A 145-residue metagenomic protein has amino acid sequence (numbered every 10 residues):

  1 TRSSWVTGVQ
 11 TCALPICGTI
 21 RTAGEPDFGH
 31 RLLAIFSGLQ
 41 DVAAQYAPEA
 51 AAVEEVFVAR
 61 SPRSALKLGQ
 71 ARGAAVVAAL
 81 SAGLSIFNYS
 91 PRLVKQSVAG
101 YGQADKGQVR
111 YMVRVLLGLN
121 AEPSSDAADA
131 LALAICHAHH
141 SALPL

Functional and structural regions predicted by a protein language model:
T1-C12: Single conserved hydrophobic/aromatic residue that forms the stacking wall/gate of nucleotide- or nucleobase-binding
A13-L145: Phosphate- and other anionic-substrate recognition elements at nucleic-acid/protein interfaces
